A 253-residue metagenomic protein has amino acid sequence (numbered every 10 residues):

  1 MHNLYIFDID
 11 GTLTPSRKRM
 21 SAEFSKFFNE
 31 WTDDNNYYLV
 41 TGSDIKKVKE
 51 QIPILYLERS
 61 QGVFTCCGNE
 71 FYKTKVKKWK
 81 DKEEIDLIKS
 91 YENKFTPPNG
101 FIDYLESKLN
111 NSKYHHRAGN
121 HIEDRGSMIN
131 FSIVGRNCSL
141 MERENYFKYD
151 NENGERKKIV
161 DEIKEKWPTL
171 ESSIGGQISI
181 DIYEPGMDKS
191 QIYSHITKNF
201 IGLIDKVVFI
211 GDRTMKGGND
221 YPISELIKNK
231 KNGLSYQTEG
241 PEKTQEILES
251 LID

Functional and structural regions predicted by a protein language model:
H2-R19, L39, Y193, D220: Asp-based phosphoryl-transfer active-site loop
L4, N36, K206-V208: Structural motif
Y5-F7, V63, F209: Residue-level marker for buried hydrophobic side chains located in beta-strands that build the well-ordered beta-sheet
I9-D10, C67, I210-R213: Glycine-rich beta-strand-to-loop/alpha-helix junction loops that act as flexible
R19-H121: Active-site phosphate-binding/coordination module
M20-S21, Y183-P185, K189-D253: Mg2+-dependent phosphoryl-transfer enzymes with acidic/Ser/Thr/Gly-rich catalytic loops
I45, E70, G135-C138, I178-S179 (+1 more regions): Short, solvent-exposed loop/turn segments at secondary-structure junctions
H115-V208: Conserved acidic, metal-coordinating active-site core of Asp-based, Mg2+-dependent phosphoryl-transfer enzymes
